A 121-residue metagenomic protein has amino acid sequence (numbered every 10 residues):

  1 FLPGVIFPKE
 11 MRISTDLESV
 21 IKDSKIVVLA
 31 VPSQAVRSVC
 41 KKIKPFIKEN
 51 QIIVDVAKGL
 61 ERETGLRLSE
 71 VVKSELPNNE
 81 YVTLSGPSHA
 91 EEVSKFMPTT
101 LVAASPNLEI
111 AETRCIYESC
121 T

Functional and structural regions predicted by a protein language model:
F1-I6: Glycine-rich phosphate-binding loop and adjoining beta1-alpha1-beta2 segment of Rossmann-like nucleotide-binding folds
F7, S14-K22, I26-P98, A111-I116: Rossmann-like NAD(P)(H) cofactor-binding subdomain of soluble oxidoreductases
V102, L108-T121: Phosphate/pyrophosphate-binding betaalpha-module
